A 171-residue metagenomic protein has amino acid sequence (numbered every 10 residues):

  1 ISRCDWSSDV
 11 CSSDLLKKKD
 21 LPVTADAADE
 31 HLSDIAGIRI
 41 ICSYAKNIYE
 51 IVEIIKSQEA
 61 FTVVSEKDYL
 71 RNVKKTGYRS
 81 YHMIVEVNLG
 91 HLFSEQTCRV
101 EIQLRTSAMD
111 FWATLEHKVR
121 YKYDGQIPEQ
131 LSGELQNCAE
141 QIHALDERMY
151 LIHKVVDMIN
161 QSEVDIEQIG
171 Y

Functional and structural regions predicted by a protein language model:
I1-V10: Single conserved hydrophobic/aromatic residue that forms the stacking wall/gate of nucleotide- or nucleobase-binding
C11-D14, K75-T76: Short, solvent-exposed polar/charged micro-motifs at secondary-structure junctions
L15-A28: Short amphipathic beta-strand starts and helix->beta connectors
K19-P22, I35, I41, A45-I48 (+3 more regions): Surface-exposed peri-terminal alpha-helical interaction modules
A28-G37: A short, surface-exposed helix-loop junction/capping segment
D29, C42-L151: Long beta-strand-rich cores associated with HINT superfamily self-processing modules
R148-Y171: Intrinsically disordered, low-complexity acidic/polar and Pro/Ser/Thr-rich regulatory regions that often function as
